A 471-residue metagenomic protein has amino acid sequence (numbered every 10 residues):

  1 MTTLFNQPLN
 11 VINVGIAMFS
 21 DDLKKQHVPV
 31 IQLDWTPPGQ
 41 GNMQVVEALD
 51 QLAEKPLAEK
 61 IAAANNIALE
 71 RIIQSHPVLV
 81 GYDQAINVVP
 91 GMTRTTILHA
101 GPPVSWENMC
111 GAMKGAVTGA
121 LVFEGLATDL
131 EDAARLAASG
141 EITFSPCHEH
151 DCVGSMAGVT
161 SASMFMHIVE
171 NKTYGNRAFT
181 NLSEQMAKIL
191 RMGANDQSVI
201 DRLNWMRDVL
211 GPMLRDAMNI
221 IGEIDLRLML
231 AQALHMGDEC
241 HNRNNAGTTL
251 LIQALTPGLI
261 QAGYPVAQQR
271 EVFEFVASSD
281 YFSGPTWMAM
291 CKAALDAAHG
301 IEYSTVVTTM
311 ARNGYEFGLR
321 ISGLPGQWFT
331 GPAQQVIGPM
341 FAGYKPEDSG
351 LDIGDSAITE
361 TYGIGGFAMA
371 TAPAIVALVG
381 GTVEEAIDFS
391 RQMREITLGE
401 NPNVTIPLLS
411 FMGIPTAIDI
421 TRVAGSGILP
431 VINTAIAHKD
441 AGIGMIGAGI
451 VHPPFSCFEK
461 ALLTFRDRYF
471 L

Functional and structural regions predicted by a protein language model:
T2-L471: Anaerobic metallocofactor- and corrinoid-dependent redox/one-carbon enzyme cores, especially those from methanogenesis
